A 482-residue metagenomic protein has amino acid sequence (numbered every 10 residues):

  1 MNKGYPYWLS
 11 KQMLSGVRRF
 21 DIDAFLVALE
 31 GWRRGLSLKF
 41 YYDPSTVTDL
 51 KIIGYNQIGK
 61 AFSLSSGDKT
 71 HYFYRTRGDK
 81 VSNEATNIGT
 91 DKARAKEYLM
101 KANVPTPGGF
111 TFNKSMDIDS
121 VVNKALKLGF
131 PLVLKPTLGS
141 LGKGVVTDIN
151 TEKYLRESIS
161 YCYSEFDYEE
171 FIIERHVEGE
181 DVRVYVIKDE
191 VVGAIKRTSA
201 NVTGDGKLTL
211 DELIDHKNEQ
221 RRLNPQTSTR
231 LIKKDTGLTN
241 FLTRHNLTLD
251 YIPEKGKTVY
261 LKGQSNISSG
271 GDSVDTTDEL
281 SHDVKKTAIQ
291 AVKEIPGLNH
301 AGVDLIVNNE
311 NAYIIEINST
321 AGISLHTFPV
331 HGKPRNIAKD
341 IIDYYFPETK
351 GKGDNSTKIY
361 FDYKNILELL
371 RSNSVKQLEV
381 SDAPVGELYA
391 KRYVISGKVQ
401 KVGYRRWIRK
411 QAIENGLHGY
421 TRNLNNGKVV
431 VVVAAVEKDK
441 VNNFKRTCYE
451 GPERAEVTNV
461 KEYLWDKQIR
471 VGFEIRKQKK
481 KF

Functional and structural regions predicted by a protein language model:
N2-Y5, L9-N123, S140: Conserved N-proximal alpha/beta basic substrate-recognition cap immediately N-terminal to, or forming the N-lobe
I52-Q57, F62-S63, V182-K188, G193 (+2 more regions): A short beta-strand motif that forms the metal-chelation/ATP-contact edge of phosphoryl-transfer active sites
H71-R230, H282-K285: Active-site nucleotide/adenylate-binding loops and adjacent lid/helix of ATP-dependent enzymes
D119-S120, Y154-R156, N311, G403 (+1 more regions): Short, conserved charged micro-motifs
Y185-I187, I306-N308, R422-L424: Short beta-strand micro-motifs enriched in acidic
H216-E310: A long amphipathic alpha-helix within ATP-dependent nucleotide-binding catalytic cores
I267-E279, E294, V307-R392: C-terminal active-site "lid" helix and adjoining low-complexity regulatory extension at the edge of ATP-using catalytic
I342-F482: Intrinsically disordered, low-complexity, mixed-charge
